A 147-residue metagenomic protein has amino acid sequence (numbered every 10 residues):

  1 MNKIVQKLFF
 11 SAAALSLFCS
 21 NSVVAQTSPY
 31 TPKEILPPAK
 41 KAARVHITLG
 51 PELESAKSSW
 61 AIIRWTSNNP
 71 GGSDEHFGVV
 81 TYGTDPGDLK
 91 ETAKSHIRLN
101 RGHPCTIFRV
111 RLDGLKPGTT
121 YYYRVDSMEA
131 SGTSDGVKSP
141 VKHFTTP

Functional and structural regions predicted by a protein language model:
N2-F10: Bacterial N-terminal signal peptides that target proteins for export
S11-S20: Bacterial N-terminal signal peptides
N21-A25: Sec/Tat signal peptide C-region and signal peptidase I cleavage site
Q26-P147: Short, surface-exposed linear motifs at loops/turns and structural transition points
